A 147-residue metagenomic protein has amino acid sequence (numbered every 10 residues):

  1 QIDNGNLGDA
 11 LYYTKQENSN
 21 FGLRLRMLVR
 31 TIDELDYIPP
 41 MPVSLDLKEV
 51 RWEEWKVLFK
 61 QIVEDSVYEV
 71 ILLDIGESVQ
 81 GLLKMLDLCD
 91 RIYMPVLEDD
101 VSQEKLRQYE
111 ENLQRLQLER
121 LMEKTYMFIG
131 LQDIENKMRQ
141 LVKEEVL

Functional and structural regions predicted by a protein language model:
Q1-Y37: Phosphate-binding loop that captures ATP/GTP phosphates
I2-N6, L35-P39, K56-Q61, I92-M94: Generic detector of short, locally flexible boundary/turn motifs and exposed helical patches
N20-V29, P39-L73: Cytosolic-facing regulatory segments adjacent to core modules
V57-V146: Conserved catalytic-core segment of NTP-binding enzymes
